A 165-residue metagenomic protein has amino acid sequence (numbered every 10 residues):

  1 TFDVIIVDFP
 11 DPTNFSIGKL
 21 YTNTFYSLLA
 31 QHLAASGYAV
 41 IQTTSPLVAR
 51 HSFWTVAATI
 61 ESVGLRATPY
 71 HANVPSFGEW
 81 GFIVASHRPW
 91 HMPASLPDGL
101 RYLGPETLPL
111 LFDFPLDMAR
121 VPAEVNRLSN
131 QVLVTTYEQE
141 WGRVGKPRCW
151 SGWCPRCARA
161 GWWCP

Functional and structural regions predicted by a protein language model:
T1-I6: A short acidic, Gly/Pro-enriched loop at the edge of an enzyme's catalytic core that lines a small-molecule cofactor
F9-P10: Conserved NAD(P)H cofactor-binding loop of Rossmann-fold oxidoreductase domains
T13-Y21: Glycine/threonine-rich flexible loop motifs
Y21-A35: A short glycine-rich, Lys/Arg-flanked "PGG" loop and its adjoining helix->strand segment in the class I
Y26, H51-H71: Conserved Class I S-adenosyl-L-methionine
S36-T43: Conserved beta-strand signature within the Rossmann-like core of class I S-adenosyl-L-methionine
T43-S52: Acceptor-substrate binding/catalytic loop of class I
R66-P165: Soluble small-group transferase modules, centered on the S-adenosyl donor enzyme superfamily
